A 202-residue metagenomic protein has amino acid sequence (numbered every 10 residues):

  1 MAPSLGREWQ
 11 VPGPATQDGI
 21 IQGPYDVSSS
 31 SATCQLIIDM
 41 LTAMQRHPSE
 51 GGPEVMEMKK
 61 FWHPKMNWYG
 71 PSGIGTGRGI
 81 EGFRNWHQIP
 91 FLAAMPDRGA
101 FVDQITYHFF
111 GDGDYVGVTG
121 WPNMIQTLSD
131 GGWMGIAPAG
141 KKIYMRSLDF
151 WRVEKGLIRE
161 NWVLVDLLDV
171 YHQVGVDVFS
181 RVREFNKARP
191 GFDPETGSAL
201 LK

Functional and structural regions predicted by a protein language model:
M1-K202: C-terminal and inter-domain tail/linker signature
